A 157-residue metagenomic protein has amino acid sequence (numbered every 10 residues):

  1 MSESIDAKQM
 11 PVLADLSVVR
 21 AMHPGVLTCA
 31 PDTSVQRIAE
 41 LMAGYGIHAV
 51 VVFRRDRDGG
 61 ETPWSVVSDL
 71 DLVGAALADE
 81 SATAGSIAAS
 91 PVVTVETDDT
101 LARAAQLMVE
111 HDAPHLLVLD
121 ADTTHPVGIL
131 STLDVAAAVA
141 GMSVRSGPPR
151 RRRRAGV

Functional and structural regions predicted by a protein language model:
M1-V157: Tandem CBS (Cystathionine beta-synthase) repeat/Bateman regulatory domains
